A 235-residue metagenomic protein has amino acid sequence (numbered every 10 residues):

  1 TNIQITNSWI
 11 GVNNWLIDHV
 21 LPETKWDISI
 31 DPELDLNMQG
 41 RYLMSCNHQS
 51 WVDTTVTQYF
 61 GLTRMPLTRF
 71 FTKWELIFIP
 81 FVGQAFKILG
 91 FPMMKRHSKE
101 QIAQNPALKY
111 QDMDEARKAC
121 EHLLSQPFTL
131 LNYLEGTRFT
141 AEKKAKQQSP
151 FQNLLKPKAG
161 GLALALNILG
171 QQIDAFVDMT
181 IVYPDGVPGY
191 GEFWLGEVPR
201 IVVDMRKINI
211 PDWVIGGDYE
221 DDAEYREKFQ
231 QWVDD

Functional and structural regions predicted by a protein language model:
T1, Q101-Q111, A145-Q152, E220: Short, flexible/disordered intra-domain loops and linkers
T1-V12, L36-M38, Y42-N105: Catalytic core of membrane glycerolipid acyltransferases/transacylases, capturing the structured, soluble-facing
N13-D18, Q58, V82-G83, C120-E121 (+2 more regions): Short amphipathic alpha-helical segments and helix-helix/interface helices
W15-Y42, V56: A short, well-structured juxtamembrane/interface segment
Q49-D53, Q111-E115, K156-G160: Short, glycine/acidic-rich beta->alpha junctions
I77-H97, L124-D218: A cross-family acyltransferase "interaction/gating" segment
L108-H122: A Trp-anchored, charged/polar loop motif used as the substrate-binding/catalytic surface of acyl/ester-handling
G216-D235: Accessory terminal regions of nucleic-acid processing enzymes
